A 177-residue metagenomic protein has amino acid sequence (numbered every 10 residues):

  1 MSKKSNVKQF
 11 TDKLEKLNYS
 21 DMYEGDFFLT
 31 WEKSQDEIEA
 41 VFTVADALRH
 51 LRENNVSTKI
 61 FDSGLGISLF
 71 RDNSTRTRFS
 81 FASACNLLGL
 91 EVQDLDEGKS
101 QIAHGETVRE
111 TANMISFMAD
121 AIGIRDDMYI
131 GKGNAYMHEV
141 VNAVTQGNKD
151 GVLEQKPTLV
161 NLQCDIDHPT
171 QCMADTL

Functional and structural regions predicted by a protein language model:
M1-S2, G123: Generic N-terminal leader/processing signal
S2-F79, S83: Positively charged, low-complexity intrinsically disordered leader regions
K59-T176: Phosphate/diphosphate ligand-binding glycine-rich loop within oxidoreductases
